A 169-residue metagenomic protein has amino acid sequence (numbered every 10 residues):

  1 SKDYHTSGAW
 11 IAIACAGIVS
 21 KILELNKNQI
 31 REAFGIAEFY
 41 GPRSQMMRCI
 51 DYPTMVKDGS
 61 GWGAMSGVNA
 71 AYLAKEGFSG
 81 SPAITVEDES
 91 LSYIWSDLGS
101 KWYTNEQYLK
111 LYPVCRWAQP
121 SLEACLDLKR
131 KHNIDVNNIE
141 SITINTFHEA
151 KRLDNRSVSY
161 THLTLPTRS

Functional and structural regions predicted by a protein language model:
H5: Active-site-adjacent betaalpha module
G8, A12, G17-R156: Functionally critical mobile loop/hinge segments
A150, T167-R168: Non-transmembrane, interaction-prone segments in cytosolic or luminal domains
T161-T167: Conserved small/polar residues in nucleotide/adenosyl-binding loops
